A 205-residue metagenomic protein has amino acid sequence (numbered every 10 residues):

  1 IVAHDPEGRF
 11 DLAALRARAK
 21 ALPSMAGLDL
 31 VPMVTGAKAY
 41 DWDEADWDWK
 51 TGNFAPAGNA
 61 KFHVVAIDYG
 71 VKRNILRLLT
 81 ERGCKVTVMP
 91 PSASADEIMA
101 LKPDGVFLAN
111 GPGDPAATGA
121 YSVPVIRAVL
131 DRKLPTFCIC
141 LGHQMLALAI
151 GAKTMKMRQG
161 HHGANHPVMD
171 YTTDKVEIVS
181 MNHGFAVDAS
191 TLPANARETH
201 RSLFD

Functional and structural regions predicted by a protein language model:
I1-K102, G113-P115: RNA-binding accessory domains that recognize and position tRNA/RNA substrates
V2-A3, A66, V88, K156 (+3 more regions): Structural signal for conserved beta-strand scaffold positions within catalytic alpha/beta enzyme cores
D41, V71, A93-A95, H143 (+4 more regions): Residue-level detector of flexible, active-site-proximal loop/helix-junction positions within diverse enzyme catalytic
N59-V64, T173-V176, P193: Beta-strand-turn-beta hairpins that frame and shape the catalytic cleft of phosphate-ester-processing enzymes
R82-C84, S122-I126, E198: Glycine-rich, phosphate-binding/catalytic loops in enzymes
K85-T87, K153, I178, R197: Conserved beta-strand segments of alpha/beta enzyme cores
A100, G105, N110-A189: Cysteine-nucleophile active-site neighborhood
K156, A186-D205: C-terminal and late-domain segments of enzyme folds
